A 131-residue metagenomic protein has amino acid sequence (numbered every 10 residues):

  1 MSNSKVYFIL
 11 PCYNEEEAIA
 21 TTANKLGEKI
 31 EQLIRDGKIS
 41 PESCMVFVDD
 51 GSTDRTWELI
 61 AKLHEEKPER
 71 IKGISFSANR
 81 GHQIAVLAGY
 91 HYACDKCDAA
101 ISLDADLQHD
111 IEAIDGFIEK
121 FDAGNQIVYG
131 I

Functional and structural regions predicted by a protein language model:
M1-I131: Structured catalytic core of nucleotide-sugar glycosyltransferases
